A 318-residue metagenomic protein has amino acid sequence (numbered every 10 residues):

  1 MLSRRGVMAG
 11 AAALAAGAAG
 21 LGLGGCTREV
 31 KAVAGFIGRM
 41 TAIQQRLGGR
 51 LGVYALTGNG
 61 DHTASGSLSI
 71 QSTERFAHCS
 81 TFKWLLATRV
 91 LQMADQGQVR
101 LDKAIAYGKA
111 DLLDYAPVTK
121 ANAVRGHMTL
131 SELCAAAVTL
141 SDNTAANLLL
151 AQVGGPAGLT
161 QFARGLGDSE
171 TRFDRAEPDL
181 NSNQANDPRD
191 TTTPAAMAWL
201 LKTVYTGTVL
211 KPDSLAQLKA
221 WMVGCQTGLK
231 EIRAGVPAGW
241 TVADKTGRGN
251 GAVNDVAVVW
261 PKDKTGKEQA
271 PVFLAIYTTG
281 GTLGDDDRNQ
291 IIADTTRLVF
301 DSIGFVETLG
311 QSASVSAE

Functional and structural regions predicted by a protein language model:
L2-A12, T27-M40, L47, E74 (+3 more regions): Structured C-terminal helix/loop/strand segments within mature extracytoplasmic catalytic/sensor domains
G48-F76: Short, conserved catalytic-motif segment at the N-terminal edge
G48-R50, Q71-T73, T81, R100-D102 (+4 more regions): Extracytoplasmic
R50-L51, N147-T206: Mid-domain, small-residue-enriched loop/turn segments at the edges of structured enzyme/sensor domains
G52-L56, L85, A106, L148 (+1 more regions): Soluble periplasmic/extracytoplasmic beta-strand elements of cell-envelope proteins
A77-I105, L274: Active-site SXXK
Q96-N122: Short, glycine/proline-biased beta-turn/loop segments that scaffold the active-site neighborhood
L112-L148, P156: Conserved catalytic neighborhood of penicillin-recognizing serine enzymes
